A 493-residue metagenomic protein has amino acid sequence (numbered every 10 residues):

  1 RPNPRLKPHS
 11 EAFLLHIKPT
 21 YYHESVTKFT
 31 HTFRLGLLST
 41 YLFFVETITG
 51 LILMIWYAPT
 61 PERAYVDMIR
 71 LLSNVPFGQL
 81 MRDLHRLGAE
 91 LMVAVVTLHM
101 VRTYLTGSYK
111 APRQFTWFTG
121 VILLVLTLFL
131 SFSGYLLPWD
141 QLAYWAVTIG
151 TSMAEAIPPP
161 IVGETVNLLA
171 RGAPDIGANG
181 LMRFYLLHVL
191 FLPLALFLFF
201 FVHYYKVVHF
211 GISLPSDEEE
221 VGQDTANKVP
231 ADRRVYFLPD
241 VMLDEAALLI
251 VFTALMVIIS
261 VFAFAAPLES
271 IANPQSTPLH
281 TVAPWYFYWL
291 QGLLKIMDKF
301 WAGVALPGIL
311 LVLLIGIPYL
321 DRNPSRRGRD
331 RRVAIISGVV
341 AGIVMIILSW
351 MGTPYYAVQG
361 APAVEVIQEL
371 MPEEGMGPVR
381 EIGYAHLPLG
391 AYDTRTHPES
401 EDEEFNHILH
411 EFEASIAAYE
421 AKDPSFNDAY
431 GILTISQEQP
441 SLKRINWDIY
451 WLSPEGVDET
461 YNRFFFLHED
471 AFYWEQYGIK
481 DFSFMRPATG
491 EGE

Functional and structural regions predicted by a protein language model:
R1-G292, I296, G303-P362, V366: Membrane-embedded alpha-helical bundles that constitute the cytochrome b-like, heme-associated redox core of multi-pass
F300-A302, K443: A short pocket-lining beta-strand/turn micro-motif at the edge of beta-sheets
V364, E374-E493: Low-complexity, Gly/Pro-rich coil/beta segments used as flexible assembly/activation regions
